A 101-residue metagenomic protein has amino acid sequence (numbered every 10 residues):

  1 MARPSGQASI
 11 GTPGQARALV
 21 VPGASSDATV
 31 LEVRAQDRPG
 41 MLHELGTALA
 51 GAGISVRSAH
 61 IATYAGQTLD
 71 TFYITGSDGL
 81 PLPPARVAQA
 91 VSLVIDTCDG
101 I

Functional and structural regions predicted by a protein language model:
M1-I101: Regulatory modules associated with amino-acid/nitrogen control
